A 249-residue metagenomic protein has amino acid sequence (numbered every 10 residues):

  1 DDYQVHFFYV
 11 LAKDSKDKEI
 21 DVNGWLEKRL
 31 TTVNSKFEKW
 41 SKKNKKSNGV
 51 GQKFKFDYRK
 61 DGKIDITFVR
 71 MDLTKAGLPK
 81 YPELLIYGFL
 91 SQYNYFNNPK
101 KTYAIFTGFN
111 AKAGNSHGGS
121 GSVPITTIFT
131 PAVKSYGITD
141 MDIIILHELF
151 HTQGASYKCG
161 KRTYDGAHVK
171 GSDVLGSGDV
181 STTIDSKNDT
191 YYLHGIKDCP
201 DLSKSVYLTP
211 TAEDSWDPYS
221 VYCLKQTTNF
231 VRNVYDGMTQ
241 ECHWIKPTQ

Functional and structural regions predicted by a protein language model:
D1-K101, F109-A113, V133, T211 (+2 more regions): Propeptide-to-catalytic entry region of secreted or membrane-anchored zinc metalloproteases
Y3, K100, D140, L146 (+1 more regions): Residues that flank catalytic or metal-binding motifs in active/ligand-binding sites
I105: Zn2+-dependent peptidoglycan hydrolase active-site motif and core
F109-I125: Catalytic zinc-binding patch centered on the HExxH motif and its immediate surroundings that defines zinc-dependent
T126-L146: Short pre-active-site segment immediately N-terminal to the catalytic Zn-binding motif
I144-Y157: Catalytic glutamate of the conserved HExxH
K158-Q249: Replace "(M1/M4/M9/M12/WLM)" with "(e.g., M1/M4/M8/M9/M12/M26/WLM)" and add "not limited to" to clarify scope
